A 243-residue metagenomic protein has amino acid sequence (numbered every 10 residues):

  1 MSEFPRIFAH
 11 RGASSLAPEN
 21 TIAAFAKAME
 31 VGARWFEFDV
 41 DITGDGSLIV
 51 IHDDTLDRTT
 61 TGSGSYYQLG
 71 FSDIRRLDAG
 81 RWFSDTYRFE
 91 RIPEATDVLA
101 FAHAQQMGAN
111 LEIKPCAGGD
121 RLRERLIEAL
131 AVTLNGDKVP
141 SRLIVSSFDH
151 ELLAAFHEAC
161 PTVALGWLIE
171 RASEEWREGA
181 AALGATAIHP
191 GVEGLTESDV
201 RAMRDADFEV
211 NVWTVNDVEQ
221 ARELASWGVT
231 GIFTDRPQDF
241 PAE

Functional and structural regions predicted by a protein language model:
M1-E243: Phosphate-group recognition and catalysis centered on beta-loop-alpha active-site segments
